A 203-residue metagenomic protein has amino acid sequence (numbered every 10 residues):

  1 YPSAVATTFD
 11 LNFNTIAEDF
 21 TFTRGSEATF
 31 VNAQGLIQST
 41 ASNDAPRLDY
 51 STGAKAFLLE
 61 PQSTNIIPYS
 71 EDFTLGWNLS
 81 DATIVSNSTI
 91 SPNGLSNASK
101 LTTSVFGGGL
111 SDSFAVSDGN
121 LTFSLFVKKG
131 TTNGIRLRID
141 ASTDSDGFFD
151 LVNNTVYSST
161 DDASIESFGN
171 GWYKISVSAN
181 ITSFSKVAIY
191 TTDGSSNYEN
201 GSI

Functional and structural regions predicted by a protein language model:
Y1-I203: Extracellular and organelle-lumenal recognition/adhesion modules and their flexible linkers in secreted
